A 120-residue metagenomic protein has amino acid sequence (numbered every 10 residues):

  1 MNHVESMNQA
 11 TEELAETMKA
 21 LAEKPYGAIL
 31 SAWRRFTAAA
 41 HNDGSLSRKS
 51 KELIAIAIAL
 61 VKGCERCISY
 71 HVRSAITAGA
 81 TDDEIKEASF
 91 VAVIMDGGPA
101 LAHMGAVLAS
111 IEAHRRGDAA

Functional and structural regions predicted by a protein language model:
M1-S50, A102-A120: Acidic, glycine/proline-rich low-complexity segments that act as flexible tails and inter-domain linkers
W33-T37, L53-I58, A88-M95: Short alpha-helical scaffolding segments that buttress acidic/His motifs in well-ordered protein cores
R48-L53, D82-A88: Alpha-helical scaffolds flanking conserved acidic
A59-L60, G117: A generic structural signal for short
C64-C67: Short cysteine clusters
Y70-D82: Iron-sulfur (Fe-S) cluster-binding segments and ferredoxin-like electron-carrier domains, especially [2Fe-2S]
K86-I111: C-terminal structural segments of small proteins and small subunits
